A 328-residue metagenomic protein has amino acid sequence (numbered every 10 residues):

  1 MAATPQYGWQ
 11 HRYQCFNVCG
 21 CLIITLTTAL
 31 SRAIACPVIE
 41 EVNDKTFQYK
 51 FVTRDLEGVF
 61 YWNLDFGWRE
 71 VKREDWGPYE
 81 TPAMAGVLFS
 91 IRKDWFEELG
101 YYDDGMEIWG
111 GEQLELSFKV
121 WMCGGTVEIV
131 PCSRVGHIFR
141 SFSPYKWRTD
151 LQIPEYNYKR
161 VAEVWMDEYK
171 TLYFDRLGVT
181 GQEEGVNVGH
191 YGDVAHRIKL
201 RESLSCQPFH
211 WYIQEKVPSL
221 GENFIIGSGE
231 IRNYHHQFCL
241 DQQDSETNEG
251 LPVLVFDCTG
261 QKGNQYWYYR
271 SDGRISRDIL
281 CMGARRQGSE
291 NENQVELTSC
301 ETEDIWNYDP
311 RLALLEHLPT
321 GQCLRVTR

Functional and structural regions predicted by a protein language model:
A2-G8, F16-Y61, D65, T126 (+1 more regions): Conserved donor NDP-sugar-binding/catalytic core segment of glycosyltransferases
V42-Q48, E98, E128, G136-F139 (+9 more regions): Eukaryotic short linear interaction motifs
G58-R69, D150-R160: Catalytic lobes of large eukaryotic enzymes
G67-S90, D94: A recurrent flexible, glycine/aromatic-enriched loop bordering the glycosyltransferase active site that acts as
P82-M84, K93, E97-I129, S133-G136: Donor nucleotide-sugar recognition loop
F118, G125-N223: Active-site-adjacent helix/loop segment of glycosyltransferases that harbors family-specific signature motifs
S219-R328: Lectin-like carbohydrate-binding module/patch detector with strong preference for beta-trefoil
